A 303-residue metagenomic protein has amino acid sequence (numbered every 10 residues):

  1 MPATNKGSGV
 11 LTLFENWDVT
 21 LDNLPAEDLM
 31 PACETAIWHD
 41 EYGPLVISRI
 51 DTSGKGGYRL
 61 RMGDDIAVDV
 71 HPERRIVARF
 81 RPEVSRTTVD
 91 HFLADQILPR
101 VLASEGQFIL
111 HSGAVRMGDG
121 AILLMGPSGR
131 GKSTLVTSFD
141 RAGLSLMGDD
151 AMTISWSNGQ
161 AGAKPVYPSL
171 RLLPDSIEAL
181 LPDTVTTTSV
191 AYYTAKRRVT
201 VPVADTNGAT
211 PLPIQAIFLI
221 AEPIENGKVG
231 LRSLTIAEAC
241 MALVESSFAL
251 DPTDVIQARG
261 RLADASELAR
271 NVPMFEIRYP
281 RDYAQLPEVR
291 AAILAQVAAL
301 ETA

Functional and structural regions predicted by a protein language model:
M1-L11, E15, G113, M117-P127 (+1 more regions): Glycine-rich, often acidic-flanked micro-motifs that create phosphate/phosphodiester-binding or positioning elements
M1-V84, I293-A303: Long, basic/Gly/Ser/Thr-rich N-terminal segments that mediate initial subcellular attachment or targeting
D18, D22, D95, D149-D150: Acidic side chains
I37-D40, R75-A78, E83-T87, Q107-F108 (+2 more regions): A broad, low-specificity signal for short, low-complexity segments enriched in glycine/proline and polar/charged
R61-A67, H71-G118: Extreme N-terminal, non-catalytic leader segments that precede Walker-type/kinase nucleotide-binding cores
K132: Conserved lysine of the Walker
L135-V136: Post-Walker A alpha-helix
F139: Aromatic pocket-lining residues of Rossmann-like dinucleotide-binding sites
